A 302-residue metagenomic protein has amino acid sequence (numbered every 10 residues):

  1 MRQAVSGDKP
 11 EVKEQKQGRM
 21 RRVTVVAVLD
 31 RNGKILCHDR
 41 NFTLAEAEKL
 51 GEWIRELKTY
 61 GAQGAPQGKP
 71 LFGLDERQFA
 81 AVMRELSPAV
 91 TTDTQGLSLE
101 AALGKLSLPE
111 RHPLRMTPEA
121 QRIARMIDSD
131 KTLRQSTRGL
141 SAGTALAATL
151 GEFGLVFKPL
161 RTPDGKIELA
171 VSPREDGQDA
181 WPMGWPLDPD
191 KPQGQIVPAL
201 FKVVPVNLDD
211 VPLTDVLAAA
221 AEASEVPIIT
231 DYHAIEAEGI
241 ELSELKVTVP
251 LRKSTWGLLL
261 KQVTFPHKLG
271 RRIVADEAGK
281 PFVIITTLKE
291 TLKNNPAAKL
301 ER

Functional and structural regions predicted by a protein language model:
M1-R302: N-terminal targeting/assembly segments of extracytoplasmic apparatus and virion spike/baseplate proteins
